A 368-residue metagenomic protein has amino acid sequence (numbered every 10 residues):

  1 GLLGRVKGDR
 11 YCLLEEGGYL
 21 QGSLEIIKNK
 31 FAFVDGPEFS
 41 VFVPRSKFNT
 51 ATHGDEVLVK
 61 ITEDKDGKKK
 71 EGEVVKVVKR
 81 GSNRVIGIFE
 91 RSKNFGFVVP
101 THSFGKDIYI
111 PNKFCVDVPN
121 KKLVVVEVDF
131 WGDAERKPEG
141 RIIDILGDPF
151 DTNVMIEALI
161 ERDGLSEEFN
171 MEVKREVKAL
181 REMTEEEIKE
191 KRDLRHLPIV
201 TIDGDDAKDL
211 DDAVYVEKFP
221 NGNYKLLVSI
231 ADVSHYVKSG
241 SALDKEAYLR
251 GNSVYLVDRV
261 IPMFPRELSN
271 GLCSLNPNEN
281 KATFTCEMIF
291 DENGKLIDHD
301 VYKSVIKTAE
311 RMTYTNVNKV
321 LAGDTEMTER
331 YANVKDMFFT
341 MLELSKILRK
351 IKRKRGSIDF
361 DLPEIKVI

Functional and structural regions predicted by a protein language model:
G1-T201, D205-A213, F219, N223-L227: S1/OB-fold single-stranded RNA-binding interface
N120, V125, F130-G132, E172-I368: Electropositive polyanion-binding surfaces
